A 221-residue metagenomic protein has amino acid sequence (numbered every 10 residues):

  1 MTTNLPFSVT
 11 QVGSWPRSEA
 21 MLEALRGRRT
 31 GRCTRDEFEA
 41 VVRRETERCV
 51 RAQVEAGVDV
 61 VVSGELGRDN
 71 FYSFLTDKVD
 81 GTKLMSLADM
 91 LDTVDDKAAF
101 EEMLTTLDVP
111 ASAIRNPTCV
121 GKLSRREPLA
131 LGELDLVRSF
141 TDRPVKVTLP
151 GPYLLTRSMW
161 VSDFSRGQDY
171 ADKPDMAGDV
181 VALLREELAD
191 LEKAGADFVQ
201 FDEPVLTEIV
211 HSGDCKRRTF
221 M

Functional and structural regions predicted by a protein language model:
M1-M221: Domain-level signal for soluble alpha/beta catalytic cores
